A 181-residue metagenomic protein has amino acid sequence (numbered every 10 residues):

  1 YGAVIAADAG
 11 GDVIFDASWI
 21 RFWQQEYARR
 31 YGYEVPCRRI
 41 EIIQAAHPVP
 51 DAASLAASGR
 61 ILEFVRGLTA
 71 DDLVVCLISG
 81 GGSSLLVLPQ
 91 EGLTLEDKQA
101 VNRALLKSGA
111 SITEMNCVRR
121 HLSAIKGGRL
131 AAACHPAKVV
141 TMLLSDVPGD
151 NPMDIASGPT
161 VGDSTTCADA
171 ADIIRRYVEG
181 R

Functional and structural regions predicted by a protein language model:
Y1-R181: N-terminal loops that bind phosphate or other acidic moieties and the adjacent beta-alpha structural core
